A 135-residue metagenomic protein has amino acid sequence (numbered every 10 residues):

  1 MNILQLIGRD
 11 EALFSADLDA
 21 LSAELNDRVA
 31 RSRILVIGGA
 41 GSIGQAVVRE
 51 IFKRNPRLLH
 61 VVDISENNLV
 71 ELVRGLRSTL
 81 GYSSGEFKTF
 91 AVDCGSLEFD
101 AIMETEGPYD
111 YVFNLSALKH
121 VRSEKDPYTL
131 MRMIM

Functional and structural regions predicted by a protein language model:
M1-I34: Non-catalytic terminal and boundary segments that flank Rossmann-like NAD(P)-dependent oxidoreductase
I34-I37, V61: Hydrophobic Val/Ile/Leu positions in short beta-strands of Rossmann-like dinucleotide-binding domains
A40: Conserved glycine-rich cofactor-binding loop
I43: Hydrophobic/small residue at the entry helix of a nucleotide-binding pocket
A46, E50-V61, R77, V92-R132: NAD(P)H-binding glycine-rich loop region in Rossmannoid oxidoreductase-like domains and their noncatalytic homologs
D63-N68: Helix N-cap at the beta1-alpha1 junction of Rossmann-like dinucleotide-binding domains, i.e., the first residues
L72-S84: Short, conserved SAM-binding/catalytic segment of Class I S-adenosyl-L-methionine-dependent methyltransferases
